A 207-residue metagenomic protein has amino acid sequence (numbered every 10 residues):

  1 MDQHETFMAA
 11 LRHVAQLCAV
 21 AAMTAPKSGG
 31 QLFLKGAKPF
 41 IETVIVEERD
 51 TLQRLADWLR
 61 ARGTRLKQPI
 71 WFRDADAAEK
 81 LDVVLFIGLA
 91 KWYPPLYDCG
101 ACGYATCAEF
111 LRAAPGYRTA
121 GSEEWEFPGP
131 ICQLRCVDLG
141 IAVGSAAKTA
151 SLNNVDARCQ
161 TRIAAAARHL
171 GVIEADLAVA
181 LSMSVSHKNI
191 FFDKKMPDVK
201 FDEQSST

Functional and structural regions predicted by a protein language model:
M1-T207: Acidic, surface-exposed loops and disordered segments
